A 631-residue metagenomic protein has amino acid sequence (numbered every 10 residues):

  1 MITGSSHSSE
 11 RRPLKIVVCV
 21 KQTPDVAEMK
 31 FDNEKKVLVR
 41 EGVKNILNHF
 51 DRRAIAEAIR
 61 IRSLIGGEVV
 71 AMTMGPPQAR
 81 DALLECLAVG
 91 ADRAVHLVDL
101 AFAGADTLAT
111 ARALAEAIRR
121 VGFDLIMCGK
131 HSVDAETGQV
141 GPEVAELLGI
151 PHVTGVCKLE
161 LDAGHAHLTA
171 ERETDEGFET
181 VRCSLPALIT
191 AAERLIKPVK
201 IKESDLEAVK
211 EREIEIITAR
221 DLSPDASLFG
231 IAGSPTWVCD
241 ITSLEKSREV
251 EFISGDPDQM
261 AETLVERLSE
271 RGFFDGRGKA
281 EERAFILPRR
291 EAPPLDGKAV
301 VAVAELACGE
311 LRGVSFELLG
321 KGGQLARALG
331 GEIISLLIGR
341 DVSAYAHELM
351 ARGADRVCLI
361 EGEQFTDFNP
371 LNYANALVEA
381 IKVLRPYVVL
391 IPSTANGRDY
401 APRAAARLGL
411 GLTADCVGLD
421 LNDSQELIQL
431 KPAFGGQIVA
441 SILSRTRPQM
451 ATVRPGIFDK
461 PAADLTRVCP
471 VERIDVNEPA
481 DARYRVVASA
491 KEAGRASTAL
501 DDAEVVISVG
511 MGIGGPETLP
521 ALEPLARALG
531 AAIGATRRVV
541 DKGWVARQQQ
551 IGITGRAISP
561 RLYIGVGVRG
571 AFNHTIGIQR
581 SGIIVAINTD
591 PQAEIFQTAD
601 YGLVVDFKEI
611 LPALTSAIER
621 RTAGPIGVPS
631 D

Functional and structural regions predicted by a protein language model:
I2-D631: N-terminal glycine-rich FAD/FM-binding segment characteristic of electron-transfer flavoproteins
